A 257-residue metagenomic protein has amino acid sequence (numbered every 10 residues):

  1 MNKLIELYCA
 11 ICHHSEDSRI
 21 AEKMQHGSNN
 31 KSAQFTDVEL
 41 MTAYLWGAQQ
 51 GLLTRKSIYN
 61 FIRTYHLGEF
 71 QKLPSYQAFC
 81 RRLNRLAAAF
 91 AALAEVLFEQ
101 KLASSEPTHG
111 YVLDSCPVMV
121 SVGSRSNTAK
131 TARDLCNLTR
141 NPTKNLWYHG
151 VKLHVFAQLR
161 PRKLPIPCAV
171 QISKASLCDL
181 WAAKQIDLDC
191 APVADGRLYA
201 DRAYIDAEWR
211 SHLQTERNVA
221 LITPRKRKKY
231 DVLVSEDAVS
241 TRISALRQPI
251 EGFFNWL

Functional and structural regions predicted by a protein language model:
M1-L257: Short alpha-helical elements
